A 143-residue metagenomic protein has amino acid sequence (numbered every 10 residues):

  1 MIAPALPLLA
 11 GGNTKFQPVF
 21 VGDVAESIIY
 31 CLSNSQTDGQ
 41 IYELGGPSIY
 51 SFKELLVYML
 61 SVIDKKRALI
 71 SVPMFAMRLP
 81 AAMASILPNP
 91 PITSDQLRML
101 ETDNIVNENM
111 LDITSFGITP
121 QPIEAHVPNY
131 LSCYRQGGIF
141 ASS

Functional and structural regions predicted by a protein language model:
M1-V19, D23, S27-D38, E43: A conserved pocket-lining segment of Rossmann-fold NAD(P)-dependent short-chain dehydrogenase/reductase
P4-V21, A84-E108: Low-complexity, charge- and small-residue-enriched intrinsically disordered regions
S27-T93, N107-S143: Mid/C-terminal beta-alpha module of Rossmann-like enzyme folds, strongest in SDR-family dehydrogenases/epimerases
